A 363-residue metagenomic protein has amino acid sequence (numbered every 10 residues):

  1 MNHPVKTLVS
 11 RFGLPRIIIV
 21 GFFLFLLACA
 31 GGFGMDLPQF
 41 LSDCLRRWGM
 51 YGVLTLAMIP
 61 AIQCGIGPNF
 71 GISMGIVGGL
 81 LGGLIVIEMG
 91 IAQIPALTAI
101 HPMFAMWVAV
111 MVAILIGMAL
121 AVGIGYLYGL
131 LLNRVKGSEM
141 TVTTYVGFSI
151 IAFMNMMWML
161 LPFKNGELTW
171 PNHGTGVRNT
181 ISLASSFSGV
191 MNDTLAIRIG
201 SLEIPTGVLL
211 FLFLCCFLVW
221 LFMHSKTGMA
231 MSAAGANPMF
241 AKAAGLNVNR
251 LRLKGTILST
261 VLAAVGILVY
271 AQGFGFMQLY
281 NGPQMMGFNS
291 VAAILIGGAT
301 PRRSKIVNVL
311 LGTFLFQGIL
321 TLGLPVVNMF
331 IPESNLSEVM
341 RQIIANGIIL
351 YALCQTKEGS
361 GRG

Functional and structural regions predicted by a protein language model:
M1-L26, A236-R250, G312, T321-G363: Cytosolic-side transmembrane-helix boundaries in multi-pass membrane proteins
M1-L56, P68, A96-T98, M106-V108: Membrane-interfacial amphipathic/re-entrant helices at transmembrane-helix boundaries
P38-Q93, Y126, L131-G137, I294-R303 (+1 more regions): Single transmembrane alpha-helix segments in multi-pass membrane proteins
P68, A263, G273-Q342: Transmembrane alpha-helical segments in multi-pass inner-membrane proteins
G75-G79, T143-S149, V307-I319: Central hydrophobic cores of alpha-helical transmembrane segments in multi-pass integral membrane proteins
A92-I151, F316: Alpha-helical transmembrane segments within multi-pass membrane transporters and channels
Y145-H224, P332-S337: Transmembrane helix-bundle core of multi-pass membrane transporters and related energy-transducing complexes
I199-Q278: Helix-loop-helix "hairpin" substructures at the membrane interface of multi-pass membrane proteins
